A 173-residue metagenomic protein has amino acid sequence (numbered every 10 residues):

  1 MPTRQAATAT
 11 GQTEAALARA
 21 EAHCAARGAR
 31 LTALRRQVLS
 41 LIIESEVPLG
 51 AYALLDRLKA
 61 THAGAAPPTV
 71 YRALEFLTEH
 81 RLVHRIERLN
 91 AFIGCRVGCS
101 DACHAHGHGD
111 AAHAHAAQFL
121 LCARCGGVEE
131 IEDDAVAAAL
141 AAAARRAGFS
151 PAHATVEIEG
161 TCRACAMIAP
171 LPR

Functional and structural regions predicted by a protein language model:
E14-G28: Short, Lys/Arg-enriched N-terminal segment that forms or immediately precedes the first helix of a structured domain
L31-L34: Short helix-coil-helix linker/hinge
R36-L41: Pre-recognition alpha-helix immediately N-terminal to the DNA-recognition helix within helix-turn-helix or winged-helix
E44-G50: Short capping segments at the starts of secondary-structure elements
A53-K59, V70: A short acidic, leucine-rich amphipathic alpha-helix
A66-P67: Short coil turns linking two alpha-helices in DNA-binding domains
V70-H80: Basic amphipathic alpha-helical segments that dock to polyanions
T78-R173: Non-DNA-binding regulatory cores of transcription-related proteins, predominantly C-terminal effector-binding
